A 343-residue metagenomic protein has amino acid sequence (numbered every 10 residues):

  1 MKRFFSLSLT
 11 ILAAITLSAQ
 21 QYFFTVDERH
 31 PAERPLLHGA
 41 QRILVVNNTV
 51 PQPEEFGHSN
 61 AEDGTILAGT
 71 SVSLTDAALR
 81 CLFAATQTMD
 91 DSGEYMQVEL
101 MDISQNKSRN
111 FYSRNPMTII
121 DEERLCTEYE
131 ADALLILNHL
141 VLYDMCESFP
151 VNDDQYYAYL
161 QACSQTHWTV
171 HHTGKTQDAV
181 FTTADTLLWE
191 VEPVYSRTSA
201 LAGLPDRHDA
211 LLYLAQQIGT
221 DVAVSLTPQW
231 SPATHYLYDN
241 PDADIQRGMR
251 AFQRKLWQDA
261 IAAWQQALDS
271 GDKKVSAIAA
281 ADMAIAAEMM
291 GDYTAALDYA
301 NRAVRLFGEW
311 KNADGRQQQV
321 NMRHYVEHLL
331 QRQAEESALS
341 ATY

Functional and structural regions predicted by a protein language model:
M1-E28: Bacterial Sec-dependent N-terminal signal peptides
R3, S59-E62, V151-N152: Short secondary-structure boundary/capping segments
S8, N47, N138-V141: Residues that line or immediately flank small-molecule/substrate-binding pockets and catalytic motifs
Q20-A40, T173-A279, M283-Y343: C-terminal/domain-edge helix-coil "capping" segments
Q41-P51, Y238-D239: Short hydrophobic beta-strand segments
V46-I136, K175-A179, N312-T342: N-terminal segment of the mature soluble domain
P51-P53, L142-S148, L306-F307: Short regulatory "switch" loops immediately downstream of catalytic or recognition motifs within protein catalytic
F83-Q87, E94-N240: Long, contiguous interaction/recruitment modules in multidomain scaffold/adaptor proteins
